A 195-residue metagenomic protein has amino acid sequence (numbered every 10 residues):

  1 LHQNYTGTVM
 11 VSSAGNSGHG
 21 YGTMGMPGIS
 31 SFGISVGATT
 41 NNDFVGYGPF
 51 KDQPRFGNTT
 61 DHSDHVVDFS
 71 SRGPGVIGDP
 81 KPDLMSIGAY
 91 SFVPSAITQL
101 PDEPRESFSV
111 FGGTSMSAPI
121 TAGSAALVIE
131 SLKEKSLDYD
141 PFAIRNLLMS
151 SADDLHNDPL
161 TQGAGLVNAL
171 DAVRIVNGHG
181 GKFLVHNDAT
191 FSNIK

Functional and structural regions predicted by a protein language model:
L1-A89, V93, S150-A152: Catalytic-core segments of hydrolase enzymes
G15, L166-K195: Secreted peptidase-domain scaffold signal
T23-M26, S86-L160: Hydrolase catalytic cores
S31, T60, D64, D79 (+5 more regions): Conserved active-site and cofactor/substrate-binding residues in soluble primary-metabolism enzymes
F32, N41, I129-K133, D153 (+1 more regions): Non-catalytic alpha-helical coupling and interface elements of nucleotide-dependent molecular machines and regulators
S71-P74, A96, M116, A172: Short capping/connector residues at structural and topological boundaries
V76, L155, H179-F183: Short secondary-structure junctions and interdomain/linker hinges
